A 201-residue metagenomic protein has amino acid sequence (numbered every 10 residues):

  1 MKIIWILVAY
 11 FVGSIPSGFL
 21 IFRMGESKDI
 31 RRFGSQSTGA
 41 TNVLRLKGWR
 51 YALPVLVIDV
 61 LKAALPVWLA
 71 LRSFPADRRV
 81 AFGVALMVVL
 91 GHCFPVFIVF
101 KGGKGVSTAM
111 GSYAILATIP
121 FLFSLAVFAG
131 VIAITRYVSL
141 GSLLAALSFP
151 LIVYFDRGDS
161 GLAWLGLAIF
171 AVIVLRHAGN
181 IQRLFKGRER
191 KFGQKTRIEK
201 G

Functional and structural regions predicted by a protein language model:
M1-E26: N-terminal signal-anchor transmembrane alpha helix
I4-I6, Y51-V57, L61-V96, I119 (+2 more regions): Nucleotide and nucleotide-moiety/phosphate-recognizing core
A9-S14, V88-H92, F128, I132 (+2 more regions): Alpha-helical transmembrane segments of multi-pass membrane proteins
G18-I21, G91-K101, F128-T135, A178-Q182: C-terminal ends of transmembrane helices
L20-A52, Q182-G201: Cytosolic, membrane-interface loops and tails of multi-pass inner-membrane proteins
D29-A40, F97-M110, Y137-A145: Short, non-helical or kinked segments that cap or interrupt transmembrane helices
L44-K47, A70-S73, G91, G105-T135 (+1 more regions): Interfacial segments of multi-pass membrane proteins
L122, V138-A145, R157-I169: Loop-to-transmembrane alpha-helix initiation sites
